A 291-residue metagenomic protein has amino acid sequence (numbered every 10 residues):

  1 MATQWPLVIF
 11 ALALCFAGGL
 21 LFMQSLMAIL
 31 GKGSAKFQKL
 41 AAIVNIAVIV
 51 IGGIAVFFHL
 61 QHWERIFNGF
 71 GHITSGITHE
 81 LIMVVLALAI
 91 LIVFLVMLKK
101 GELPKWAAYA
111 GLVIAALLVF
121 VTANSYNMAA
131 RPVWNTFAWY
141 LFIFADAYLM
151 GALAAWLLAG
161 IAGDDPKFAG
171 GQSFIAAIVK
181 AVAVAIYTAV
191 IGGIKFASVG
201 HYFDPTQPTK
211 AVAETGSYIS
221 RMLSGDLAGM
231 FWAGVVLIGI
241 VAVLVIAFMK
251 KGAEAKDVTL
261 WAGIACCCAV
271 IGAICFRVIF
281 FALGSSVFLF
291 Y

Functional and structural regions predicted by a protein language model:
A2-W5, V44-I46, N68-G76, M222: Short juxtamembrane and helix-loop transition motifs at transmembrane-helix boundaries in membrane proteins
L7-S25, V85-L91, A147: The first (N-terminal) embedded transmembrane alpha-helix
A11-A13, V93-I264, V270-A273: Long, contiguous internal "core" modules enriched in hydrophobic/ aromatic residues
L21-L40, Q61-F67, K251-E254: Membrane-interface helix-loop junction between the first two transmembrane segments
I43-H62: A generic, lipid-embedded transmembrane alpha helix
F67-G76, R131-I143, F288-Y291: Non-cytosolic membrane-interface motifs at loop->transmembrane helix junctions
I77-L98: Hydrophobic alpha-helical transmembrane segments in multi-pass integral membrane proteins
I274-Y291: Juxtamembrane boundary at the C-terminal end of a transmembrane helix
